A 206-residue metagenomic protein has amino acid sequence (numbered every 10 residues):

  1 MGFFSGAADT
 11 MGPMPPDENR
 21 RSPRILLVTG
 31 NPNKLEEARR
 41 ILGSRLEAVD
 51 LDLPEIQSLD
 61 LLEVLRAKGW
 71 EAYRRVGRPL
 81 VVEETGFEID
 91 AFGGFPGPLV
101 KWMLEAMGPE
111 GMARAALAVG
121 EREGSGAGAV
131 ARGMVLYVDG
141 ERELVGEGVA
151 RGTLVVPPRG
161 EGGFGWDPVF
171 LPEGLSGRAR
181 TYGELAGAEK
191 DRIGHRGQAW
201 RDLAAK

Functional and structural regions predicted by a protein language model:
F3-F4: Aromatic (phenylalanine/tyrosine) cluster motif
A8-D9, R40: Intrinsic disorder/low-complexity segments in short proteins, especially the signal peptide and propeptide regions
D9-T10, E18: Short, positively charged and aromatic/hydrophobic N-terminal segments
P15-L26, N33-K206: Anionic-ligand binding patches
